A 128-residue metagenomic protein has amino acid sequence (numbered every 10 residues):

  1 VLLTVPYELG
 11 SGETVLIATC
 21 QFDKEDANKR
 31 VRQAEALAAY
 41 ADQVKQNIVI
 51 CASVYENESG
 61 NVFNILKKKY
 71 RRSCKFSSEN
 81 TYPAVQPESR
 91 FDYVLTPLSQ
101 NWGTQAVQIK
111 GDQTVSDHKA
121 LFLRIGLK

Functional and structural regions predicted by a protein language model:
V1-K128: Active-site regions of metal-assisted phosphoester/phosphodiester hydrolases, unifying DNase/endonuclease modules
